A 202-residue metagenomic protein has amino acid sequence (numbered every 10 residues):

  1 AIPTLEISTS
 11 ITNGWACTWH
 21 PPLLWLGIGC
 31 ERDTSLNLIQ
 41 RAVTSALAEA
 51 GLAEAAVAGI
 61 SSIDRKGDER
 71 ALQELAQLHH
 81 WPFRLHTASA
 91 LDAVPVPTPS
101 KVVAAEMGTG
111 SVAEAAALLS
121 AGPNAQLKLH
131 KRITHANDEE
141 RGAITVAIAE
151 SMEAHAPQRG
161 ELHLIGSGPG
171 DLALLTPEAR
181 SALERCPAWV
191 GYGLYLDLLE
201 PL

Functional and structural regions predicted by a protein language model:
A1-E6, T98-V102, L162: A contiguous loop/helix-start segment that scaffolds small-molecule binding in enzyme catalytic cores
A1-E69, E150, Y192: Conserved mixed alpha/beta catalytic, RNA-binding, or beta-rich assembly cores of soluble enzyme, regulatory
P3-T12, C17-W19, E114-E153: C-terminal edge-of-domain segments
W25, Q126, E161-L164: Residue-level preference for the first positions of well-ordered beta-strands
T34-A42, A55, G67-R70, E106-A113 (+5 more regions): Conserved active-site and cofactor/substrate-binding residues in soluble primary-metabolism enzymes
A42, A46-A50, I63, L75-P82 (+3 more regions): Change "in soluble alpha/beta enzymes" to "in soluble alpha/beta proteins
S45-A53, A156-L202: Glycine-rich, flexible N-terminal cofactor/catalytic loop recognition
I63, L72-V112: Long, charge-dense
